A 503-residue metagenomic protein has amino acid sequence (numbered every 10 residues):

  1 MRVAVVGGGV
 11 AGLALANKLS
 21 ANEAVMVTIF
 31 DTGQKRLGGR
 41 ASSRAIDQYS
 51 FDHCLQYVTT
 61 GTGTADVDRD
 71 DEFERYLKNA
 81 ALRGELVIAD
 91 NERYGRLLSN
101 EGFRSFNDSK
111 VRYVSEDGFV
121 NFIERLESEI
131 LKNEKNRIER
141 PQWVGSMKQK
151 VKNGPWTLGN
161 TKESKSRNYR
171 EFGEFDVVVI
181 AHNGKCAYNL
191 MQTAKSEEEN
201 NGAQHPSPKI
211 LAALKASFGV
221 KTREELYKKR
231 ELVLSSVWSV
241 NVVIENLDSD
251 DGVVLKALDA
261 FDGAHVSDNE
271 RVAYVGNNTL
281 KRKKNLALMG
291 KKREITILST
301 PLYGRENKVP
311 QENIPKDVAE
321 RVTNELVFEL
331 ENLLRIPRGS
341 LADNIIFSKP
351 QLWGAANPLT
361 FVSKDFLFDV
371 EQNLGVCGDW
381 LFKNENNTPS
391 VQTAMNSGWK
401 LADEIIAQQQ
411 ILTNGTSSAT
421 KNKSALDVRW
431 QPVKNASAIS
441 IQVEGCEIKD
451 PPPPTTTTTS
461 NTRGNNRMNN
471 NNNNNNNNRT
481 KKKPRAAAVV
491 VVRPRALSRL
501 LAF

Functional and structural regions predicted by a protein language model:
R2-I29: N-terminal Rossmann-like FAD-binding beta1-loop-alpha1 element of flavoenzymes
S20-A45: Glycine-rich FAD pyrophosphate-binding loop
K35, R44, L288-P452: Conserved flavin/dinucleotide-binding core of flavoenzymes
G38, R167-D262: Central helical "cap/lid" subdomain
R40-R93: N-terminal FAD cofactor-binding segment of flavoenzymes
Y57-A65, L97-S128, N313-V322: Short beta-strand to alpha-helix junction loop
R140-W156: A conserved short coil-to-beta-strand element within the FAD-binding core of flavoproteins
E231, S235-E312, E325, E329-L334: Active-site substrate-recognition segment that forms the wall of the catalytic cavity or substrate channel
